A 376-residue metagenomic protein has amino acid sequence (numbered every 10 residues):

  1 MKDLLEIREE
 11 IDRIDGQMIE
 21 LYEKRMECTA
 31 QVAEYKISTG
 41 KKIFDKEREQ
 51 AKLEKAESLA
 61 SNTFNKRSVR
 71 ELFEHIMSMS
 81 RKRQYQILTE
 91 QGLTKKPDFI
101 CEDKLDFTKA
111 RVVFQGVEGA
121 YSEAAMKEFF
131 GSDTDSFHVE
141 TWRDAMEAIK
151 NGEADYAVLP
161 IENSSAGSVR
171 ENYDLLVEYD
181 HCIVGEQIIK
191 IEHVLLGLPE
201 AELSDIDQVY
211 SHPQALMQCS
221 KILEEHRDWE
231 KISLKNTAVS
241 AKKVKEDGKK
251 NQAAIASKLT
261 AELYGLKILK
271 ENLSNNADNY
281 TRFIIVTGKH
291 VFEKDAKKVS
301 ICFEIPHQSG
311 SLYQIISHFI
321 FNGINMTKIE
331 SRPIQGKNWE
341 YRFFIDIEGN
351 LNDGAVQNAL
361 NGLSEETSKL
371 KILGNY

Functional and structural regions predicted by a protein language model:
M1-Y376: Domain-level signature for soluble enzymes in the chorismate/prephenate branch of the shikimate pathway
